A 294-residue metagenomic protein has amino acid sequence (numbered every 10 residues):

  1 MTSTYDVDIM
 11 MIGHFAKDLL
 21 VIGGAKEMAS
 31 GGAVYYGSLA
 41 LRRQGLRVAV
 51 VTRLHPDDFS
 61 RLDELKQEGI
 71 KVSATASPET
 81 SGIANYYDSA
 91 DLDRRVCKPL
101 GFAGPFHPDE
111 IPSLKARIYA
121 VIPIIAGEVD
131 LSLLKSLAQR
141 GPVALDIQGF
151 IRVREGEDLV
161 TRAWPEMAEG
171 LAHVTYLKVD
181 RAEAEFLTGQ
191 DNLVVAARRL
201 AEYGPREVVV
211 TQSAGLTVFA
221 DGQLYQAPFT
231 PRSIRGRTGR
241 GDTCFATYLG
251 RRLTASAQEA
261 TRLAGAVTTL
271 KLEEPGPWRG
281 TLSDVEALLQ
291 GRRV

Functional and structural regions predicted by a protein language model:
S3-V7, K17-M28, R43-G127, S132-P142 (+1 more regions): Conserved N-terminal subdomain of the carbohydrate kinase-like
M10, V143-A144, V209: Structural detector of well-ordered beta-strand residues that form the stable sheet scaffold of enzyme domains
E27-L39: Short catalytic helix/loop segments, enriched in acidic residues and glycine and frequently bearing histidine
S38-R47, G250-L253: Alpha-helix C-terminal capping segments
L39, I83-Y86, G215-F219: Short beta-strand scaffold segments in enzyme catalytic cores
V50-L54, A144-Q148, K178-R181: Short internal beta-strands
I151-Q223: Conserved phosphate/ATP/ADP-binding segment of small-molecule kinases
P205, F229-R293: Conserved post-catalytic alpha-helical subdomain immediately downstream of the catalytic base and nucleotide-binding
